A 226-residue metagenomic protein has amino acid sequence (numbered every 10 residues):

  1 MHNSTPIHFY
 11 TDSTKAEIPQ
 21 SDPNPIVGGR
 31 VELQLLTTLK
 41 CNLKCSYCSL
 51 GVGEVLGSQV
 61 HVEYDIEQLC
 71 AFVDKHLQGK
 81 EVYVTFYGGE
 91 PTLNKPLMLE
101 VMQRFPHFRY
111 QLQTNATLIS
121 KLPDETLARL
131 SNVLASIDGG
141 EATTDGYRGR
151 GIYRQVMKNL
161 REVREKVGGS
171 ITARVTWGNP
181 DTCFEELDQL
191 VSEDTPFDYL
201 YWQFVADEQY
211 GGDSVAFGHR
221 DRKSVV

Functional and structural regions predicted by a protein language model:
M1-S4: N-terminal accessory interaction module
H8-E125: Conserved alpha-helical substructure of the radical SAM core
L33, V82-V84, Y110-T114, V133-A135 (+2 more regions): Hydrophobic faces of well-ordered beta-strands that scaffold small-molecule active sites in alpha/beta enzyme cores
E54-V55, P91-L93, A116-S120, L134-R150 (+2 more regions): Conserved radical SAM core fold
G57, R150-M157, R161, E165-V226: Radical SAM enzyme [4Fe-4S]-AdoMet core and its adjacent flexible, acidic and glycine-rich loops/tails across
H76, F105, E125-L127, V163 (+1 more regions): Generic structural signal for hydrophobic
Q113-I119, P123, A128, I137-D138 (+2 more regions): Active-site-proximal beta-alpha core segment in soluble small-molecule metabolic enzymes
A128-V133, T195-D198: Glycine-enriched alpha-helix->loop->beta-strand junction motifs that scaffold or abut catalytic
